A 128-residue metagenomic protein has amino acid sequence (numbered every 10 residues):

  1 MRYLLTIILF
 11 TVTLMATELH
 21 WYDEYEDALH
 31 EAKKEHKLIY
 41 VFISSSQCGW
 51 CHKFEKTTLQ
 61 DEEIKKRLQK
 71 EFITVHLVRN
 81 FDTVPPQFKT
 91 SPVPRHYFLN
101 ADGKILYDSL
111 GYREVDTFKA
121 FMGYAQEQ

Functional and structural regions predicted by a protein language model:
Y3-M15: Sec-dependent N-terminal signal peptides
M15-L29: N-terminal "domain-start" segment that seeds a small globular fold
L19-D23, L59-D82: Thiol-based oxidoreductase modules, predominantly thioredoxin-like and allied folds used for disulfide exchange
Y25-Q60: Local sequence-structure signature of Cys/Sec-based thiol-disulfide redox active-site neighborhoods
E35-I39, K70-V75, A101-I105: Loop/turn elements at helix/coil->beta-strand transitions in domains of secreted/extracellular proteins
S45-W50, T57-T58, R79-T83, G103-I105 (+1 more regions): Solvent-exposed loop/turn segments at secondary-structure junctions within structured extracellular/periplasmic domains
V84-K89: Short amphipathic alpha-helix with an adjacent loop that forms part of the alpha/beta core around
S91-Q128: Non-catalytic, surface beta->alpha helical segment in thiol-disulfide oxidoreductase systems
